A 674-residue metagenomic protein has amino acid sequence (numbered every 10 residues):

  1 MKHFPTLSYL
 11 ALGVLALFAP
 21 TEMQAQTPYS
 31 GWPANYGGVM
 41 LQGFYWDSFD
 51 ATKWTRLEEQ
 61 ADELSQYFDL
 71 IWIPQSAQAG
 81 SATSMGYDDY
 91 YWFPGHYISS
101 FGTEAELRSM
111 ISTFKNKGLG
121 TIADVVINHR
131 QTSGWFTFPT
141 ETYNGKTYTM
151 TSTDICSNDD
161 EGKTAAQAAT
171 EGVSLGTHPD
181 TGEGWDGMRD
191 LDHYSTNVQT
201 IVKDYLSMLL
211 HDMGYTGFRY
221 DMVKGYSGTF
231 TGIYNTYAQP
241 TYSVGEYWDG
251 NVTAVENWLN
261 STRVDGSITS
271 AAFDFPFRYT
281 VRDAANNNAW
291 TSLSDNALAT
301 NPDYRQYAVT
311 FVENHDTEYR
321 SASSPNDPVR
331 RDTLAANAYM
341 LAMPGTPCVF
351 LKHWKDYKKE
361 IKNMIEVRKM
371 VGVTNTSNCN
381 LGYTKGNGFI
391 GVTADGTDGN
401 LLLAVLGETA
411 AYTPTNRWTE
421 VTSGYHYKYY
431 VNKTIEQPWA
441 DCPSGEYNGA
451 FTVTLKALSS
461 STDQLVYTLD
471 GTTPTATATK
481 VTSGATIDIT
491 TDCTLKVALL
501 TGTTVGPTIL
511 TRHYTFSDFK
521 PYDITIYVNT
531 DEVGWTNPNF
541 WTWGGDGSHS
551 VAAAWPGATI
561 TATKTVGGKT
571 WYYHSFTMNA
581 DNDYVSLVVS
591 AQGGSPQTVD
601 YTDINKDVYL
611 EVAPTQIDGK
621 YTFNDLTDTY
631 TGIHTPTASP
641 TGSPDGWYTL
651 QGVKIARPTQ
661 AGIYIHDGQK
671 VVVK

Functional and structural regions predicted by a protein language model:
T27-W46, R56-S65, Q75-Y90, R108-L119 (+3 more regions): Active-site-proximal helices and loops of the catalytic beta/alpha 8
Y36, A79-S112, Y143-D192: Aromatic- and acidic-residue-enriched carbohydrate-binding clefts of CAZyme catalytic domains
T434-K520: Short, compositionally stereotyped local motifs that mark structural "simplifiers"
T473-S483, E532-A580, Q592-Y601: Aromatic-rich carbohydrate-binding modules that target alpha-glucans
T486-T494, M578-D583, P658-Q660: Surface-exposed, short loops/turns at beta-strand junctions within beta-sandwich domains
L499-T501, A591, H666: Conserved structural position at the C-terminal beta-strand of extracellular beta-sandwich adhesion modules
T629-Q651: Residue-level detector of functionally pivotal "anchor" positions at catalytic/ligand-binding pockets or at interdomain
I663-K674: C-terminal tail/sorting-segment detector
